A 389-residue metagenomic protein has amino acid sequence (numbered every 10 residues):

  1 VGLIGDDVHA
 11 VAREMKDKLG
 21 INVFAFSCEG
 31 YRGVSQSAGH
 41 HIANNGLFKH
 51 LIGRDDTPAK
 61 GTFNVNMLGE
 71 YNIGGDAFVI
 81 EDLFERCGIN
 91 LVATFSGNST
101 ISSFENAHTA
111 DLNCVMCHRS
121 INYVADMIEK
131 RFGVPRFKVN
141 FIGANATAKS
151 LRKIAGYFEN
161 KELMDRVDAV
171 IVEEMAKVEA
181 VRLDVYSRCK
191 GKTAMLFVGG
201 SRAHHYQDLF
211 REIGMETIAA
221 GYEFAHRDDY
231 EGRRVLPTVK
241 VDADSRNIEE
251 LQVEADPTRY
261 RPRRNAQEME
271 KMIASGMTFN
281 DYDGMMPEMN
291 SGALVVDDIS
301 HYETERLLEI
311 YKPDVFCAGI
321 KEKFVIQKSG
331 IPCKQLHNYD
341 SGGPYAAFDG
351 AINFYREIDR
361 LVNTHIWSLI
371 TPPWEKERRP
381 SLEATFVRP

Functional and structural regions predicted by a protein language model:
V1-P389: An N-terminal assembly and electron-transfer interface module characteristic of large anaerobic redox and radical
